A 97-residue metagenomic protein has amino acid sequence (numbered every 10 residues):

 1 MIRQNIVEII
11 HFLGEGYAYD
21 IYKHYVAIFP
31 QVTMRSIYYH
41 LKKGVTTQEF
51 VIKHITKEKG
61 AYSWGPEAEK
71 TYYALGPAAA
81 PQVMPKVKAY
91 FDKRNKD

Functional and structural regions predicted by a protein language model:
R3-I9, Y38, T56-D97: Phospho-regulated, low-complexity intrinsically disordered regions of nuclear gene-regulatory and chromatin-associated
I10-D20: Short capping segments at the starts of secondary-structure elements
Y19-Q31: DNA-recognition alpha helix
D20, R35, H54-I55: Residue-level detector of family-conserved "landmark" positions at structurally sensitive sites
Q31-T47: Short amphipathic alpha-helical interaction segments
V45-T56: A short, conserved structural fragment
